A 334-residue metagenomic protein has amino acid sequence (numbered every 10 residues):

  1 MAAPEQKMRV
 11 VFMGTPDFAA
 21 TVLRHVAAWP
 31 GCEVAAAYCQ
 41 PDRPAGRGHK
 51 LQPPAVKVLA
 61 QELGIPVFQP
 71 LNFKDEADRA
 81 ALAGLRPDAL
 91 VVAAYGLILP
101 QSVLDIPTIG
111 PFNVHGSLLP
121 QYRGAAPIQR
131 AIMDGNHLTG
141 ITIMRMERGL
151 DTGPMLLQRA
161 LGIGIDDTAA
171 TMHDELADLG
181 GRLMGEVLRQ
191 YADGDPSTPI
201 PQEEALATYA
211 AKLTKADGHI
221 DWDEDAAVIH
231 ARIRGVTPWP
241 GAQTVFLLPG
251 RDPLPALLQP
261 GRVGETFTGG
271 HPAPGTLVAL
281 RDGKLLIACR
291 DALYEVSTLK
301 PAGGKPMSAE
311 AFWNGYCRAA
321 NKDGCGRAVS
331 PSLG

Functional and structural regions predicted by a protein language model:
A2-K50: N-terminal Rossmann-like dinucleotide-binding module
E5, Q40, P44-D88: N-terminal glycine-/serine-/threonine-rich beta1-alpha1-beta2 phosphate-ribose binding loop of Rossmann-like
M8-V11, P87-L90, G218: Short active-site oxyanion
G14, A37, A60, L90 (+7 more regions): A residue-level signal for conserved active-site and pocket-lining positions in enzyme catalytic cores
P16-F18, L71-K74, Y95-L97: Short beta->alpha connector loops
C32, Q40, A89-Y209, T214-A216: Donor/substrate-binding cores of folate-linked one-carbon enzymes
E204-G334: Internal anion-binding site segments
